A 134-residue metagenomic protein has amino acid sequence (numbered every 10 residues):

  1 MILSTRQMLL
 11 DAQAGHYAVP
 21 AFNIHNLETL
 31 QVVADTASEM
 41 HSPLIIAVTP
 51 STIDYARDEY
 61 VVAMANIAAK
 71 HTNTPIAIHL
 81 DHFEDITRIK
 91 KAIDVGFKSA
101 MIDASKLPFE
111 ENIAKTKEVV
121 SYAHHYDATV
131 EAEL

Functional and structural regions predicted by a protein language model:
M1-P20: N-terminal amphipathic alpha-helix/helix-capping segment at the start of soluble metabolic enzymes
I2, E28-Q31, D54-V62, H82-K91 (+1 more regions): Active-site-adjacent beta->alpha loops and helix N-cap segments on the catalytic face of soluble alpha/beta enzymes
Q13, S38, K70, K117 (+1 more regions): Anion (oxyanion) recognition and catalysis
A18-N23, L44-V48, I76-D81, A100-I102 (+1 more regions): Hydrophobic faces of well-ordered beta-strands that scaffold small-molecule active sites in alpha/beta enzyme cores
A21-T36, H79: N-terminal glycine-rich phosphate/pyrophosphate-binding loops that anchor nucleotide-derived ligands and cofactors
E39-I93: Active-site cofactor/substrate anionic-group-binding motifs, chiefly glycine- and Lys/Arg-rich phosphate-binding loops
